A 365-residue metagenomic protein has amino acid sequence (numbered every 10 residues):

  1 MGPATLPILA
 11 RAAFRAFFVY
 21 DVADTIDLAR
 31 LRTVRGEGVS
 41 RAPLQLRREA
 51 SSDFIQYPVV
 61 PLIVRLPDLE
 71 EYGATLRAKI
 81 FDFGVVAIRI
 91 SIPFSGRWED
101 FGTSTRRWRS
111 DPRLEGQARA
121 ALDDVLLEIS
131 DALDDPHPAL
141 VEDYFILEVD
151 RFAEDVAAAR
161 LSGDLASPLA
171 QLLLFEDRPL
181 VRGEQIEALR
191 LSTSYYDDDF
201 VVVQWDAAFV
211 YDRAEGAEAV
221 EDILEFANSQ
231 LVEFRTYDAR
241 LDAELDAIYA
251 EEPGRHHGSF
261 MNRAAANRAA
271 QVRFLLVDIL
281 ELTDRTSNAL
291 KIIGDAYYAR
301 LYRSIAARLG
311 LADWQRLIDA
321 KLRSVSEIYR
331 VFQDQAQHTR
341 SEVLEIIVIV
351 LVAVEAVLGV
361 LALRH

Functional and structural regions predicted by a protein language model:
M1-D199: Short Lys/Arg-enriched alpha/beta "domain-start" segment
L28-I55, A217-T236, V357-A362: Short secondary-structure boundary segments
Q45-R47, E115-R119, L231, Y237-R240 (+1 more regions): Short, surface-exposed, polar/charged, turn-prone segments marking secondary-structure boundaries
P61, D68-E70, A207-V210, A214 (+3 more regions): N-proximal short alpha-helices
S91-F94, R213-E215, L280: Secondary-structure transition/turn motif
A132-N267, L317: Peripheral, non-transmembrane regulatory/ligand-interaction domains of membrane transport proteins
T236-A362: Membrane-associated alpha-helical segments
